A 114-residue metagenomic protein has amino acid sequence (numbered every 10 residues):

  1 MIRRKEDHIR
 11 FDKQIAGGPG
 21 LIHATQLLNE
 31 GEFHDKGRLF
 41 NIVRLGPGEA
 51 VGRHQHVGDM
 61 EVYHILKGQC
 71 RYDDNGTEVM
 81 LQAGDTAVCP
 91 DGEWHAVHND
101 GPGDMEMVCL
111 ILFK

Functional and structural regions predicted by a protein language model:
M1-G37: A short, N-terminal "cap"/entry segment at the start of jelly-roll beta-barrel domains of the cupin/DSBH fold
Q26-E30, N41-V57, D91: Conserved short histidine dyad/triad with adjacent acidic residue
I42, V62, G76-M80: Short, surface-exposed secondary-structure edge patches
P47, G58, T77, E93-W94 (+1 more regions): A generic "binding-loop/recognition-motif" signal
G52-R53, Y72-D73, C89, H95-P102: Short beta-strand His + acidic residue motifs that chelate non-heme Fe in jelly-roll/DSBH and cupin folds
G58-M60, H64-C70: Glycine- and acidic-residue-biased ligand/ion/polar-headgroup-sensing regions
T77-D91: Short acidic-glycine-tyrosine-enriched beta hairpin
V88, G103-K114: A short hydrophobic beta-strand segment most commonly corresponding to one strand of the jelly-roll/cupin
